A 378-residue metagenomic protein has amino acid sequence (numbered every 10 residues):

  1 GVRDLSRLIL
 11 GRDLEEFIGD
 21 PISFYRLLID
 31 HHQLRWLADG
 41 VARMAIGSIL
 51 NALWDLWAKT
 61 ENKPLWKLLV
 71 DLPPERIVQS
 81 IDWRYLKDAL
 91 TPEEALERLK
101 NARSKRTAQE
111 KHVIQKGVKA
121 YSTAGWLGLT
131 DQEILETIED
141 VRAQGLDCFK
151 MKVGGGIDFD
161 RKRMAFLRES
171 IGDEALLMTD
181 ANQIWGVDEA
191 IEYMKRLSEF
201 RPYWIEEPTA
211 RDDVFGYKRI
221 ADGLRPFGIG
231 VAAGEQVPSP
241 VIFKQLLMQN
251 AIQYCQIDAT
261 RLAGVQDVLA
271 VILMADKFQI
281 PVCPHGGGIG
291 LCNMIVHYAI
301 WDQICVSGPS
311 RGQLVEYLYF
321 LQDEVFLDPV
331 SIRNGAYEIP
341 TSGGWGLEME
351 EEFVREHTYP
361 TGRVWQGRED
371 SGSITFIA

Functional and structural regions predicted by a protein language model:
G1-L177, N182-E199, E324-A378: N-terminal capping/lid subdomain adjacent to the active-site entrance of alpha/beta enzymes
G11, K63, I229, I280 (+1 more regions): Short glycine/serine/threonine/alanine-rich loop segments
W57, M274, Y298: Hydrophobic/aromatic ligand-binding patch that stacks against planar heteroaromatic rings of cofactors or nucleotides
K150-N293: Catalytic core of soluble alpha/beta enzymes
D276-F278, G308, V330-R333: A structural signal for short secondary-structure junctions
I295-W301: His/Asp/Glu-enriched, well-ordered alpha-helical/loop segment that forms or immediately abuts the divalent-metal
Q303-Q313: Short helix/strand-capping turn motifs
R311-L327: C-terminal helical cap
